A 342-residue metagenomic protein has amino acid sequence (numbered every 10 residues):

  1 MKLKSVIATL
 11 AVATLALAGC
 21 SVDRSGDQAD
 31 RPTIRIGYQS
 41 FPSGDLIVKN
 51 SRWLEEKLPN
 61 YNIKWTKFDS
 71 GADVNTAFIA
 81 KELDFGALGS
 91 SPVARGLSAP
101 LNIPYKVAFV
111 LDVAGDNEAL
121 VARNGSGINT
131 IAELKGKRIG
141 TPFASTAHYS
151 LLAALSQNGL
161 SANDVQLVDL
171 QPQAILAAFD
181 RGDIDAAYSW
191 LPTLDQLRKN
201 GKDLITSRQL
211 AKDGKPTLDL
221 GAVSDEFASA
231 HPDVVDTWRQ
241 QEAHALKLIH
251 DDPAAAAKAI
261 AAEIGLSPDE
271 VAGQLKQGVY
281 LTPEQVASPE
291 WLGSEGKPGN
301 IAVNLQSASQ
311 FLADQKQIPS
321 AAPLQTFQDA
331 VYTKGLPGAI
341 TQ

Functional and structural regions predicted by a protein language model:
M1-T33, G338-Q342: Short, low-complexity disordered leader/linker segments with a strong preference for bacterial N-terminal type II
D27-S161, Q166-D169, D185: Short, glycine-/small- and polar/acidic-enriched structural segments that line small-molecule recognition paths
I47, K67, G71, G86 (+10 more regions): Solvent-exposed, acidic/flexible segments
K57, A77, K81, R95-A99 (+9 more regions): Structured segments of extracytoplasmic/periplasmic soluble domains in secreted or envelope-associated proteins
I63, A162-V165, G265-Q277, P319-T326: Short, surface-exposed acidic
S91-P92, V168, Q173-G265: Pocket-lining segment of extracytoplasmic ligand-binding domains
A230-D314: Secondary-structure end/capping motifs
N304-Q342: Conserved C-terminal helix/tail region of periplasmic/extracytoplasmic solute-binding proteins
